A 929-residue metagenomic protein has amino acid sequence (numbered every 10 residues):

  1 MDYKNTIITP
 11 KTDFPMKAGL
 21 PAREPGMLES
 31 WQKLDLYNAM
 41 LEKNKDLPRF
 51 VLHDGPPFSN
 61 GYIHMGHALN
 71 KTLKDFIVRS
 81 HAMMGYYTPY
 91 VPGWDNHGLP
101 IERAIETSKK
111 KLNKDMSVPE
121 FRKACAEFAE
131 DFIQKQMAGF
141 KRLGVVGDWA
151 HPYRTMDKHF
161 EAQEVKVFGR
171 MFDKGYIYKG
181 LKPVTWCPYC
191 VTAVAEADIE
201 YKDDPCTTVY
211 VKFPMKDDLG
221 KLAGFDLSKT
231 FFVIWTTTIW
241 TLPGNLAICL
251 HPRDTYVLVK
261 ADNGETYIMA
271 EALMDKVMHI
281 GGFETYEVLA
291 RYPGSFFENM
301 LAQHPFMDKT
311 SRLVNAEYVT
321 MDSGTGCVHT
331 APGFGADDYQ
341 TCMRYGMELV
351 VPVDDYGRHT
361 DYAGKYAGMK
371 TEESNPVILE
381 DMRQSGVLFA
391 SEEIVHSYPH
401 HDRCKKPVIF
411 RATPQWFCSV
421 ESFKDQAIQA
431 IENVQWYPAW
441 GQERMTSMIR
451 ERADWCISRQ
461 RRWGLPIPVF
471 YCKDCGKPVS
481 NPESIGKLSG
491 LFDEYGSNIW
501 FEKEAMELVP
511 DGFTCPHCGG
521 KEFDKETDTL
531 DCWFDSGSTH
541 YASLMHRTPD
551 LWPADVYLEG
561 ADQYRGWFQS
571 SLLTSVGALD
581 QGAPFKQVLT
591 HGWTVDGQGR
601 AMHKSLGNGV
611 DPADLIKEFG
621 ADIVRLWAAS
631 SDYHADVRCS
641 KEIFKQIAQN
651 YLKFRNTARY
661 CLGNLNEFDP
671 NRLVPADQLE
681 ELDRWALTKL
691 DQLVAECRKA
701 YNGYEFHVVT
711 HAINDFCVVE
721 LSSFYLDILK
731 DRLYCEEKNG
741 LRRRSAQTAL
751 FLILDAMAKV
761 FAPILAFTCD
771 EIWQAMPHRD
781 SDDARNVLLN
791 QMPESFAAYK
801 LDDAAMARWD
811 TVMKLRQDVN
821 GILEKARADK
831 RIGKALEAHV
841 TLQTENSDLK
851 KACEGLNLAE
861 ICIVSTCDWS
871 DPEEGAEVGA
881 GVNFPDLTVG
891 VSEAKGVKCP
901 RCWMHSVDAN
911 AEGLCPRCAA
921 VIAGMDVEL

Functional and structural regions predicted by a protein language model:
D2-D13, K17-L20, G26, S30-L34 (+13 more regions): Residue patterns forming the tRNA-binding/recognition surfaces of aminoacyl-tRNA synthetases and related DALR
E42-R103, E164, I234-W240, V314-T341 (+4 more regions): N-terminal catalytic cores of NTP/NDP-binding nucleotidyl/phosphoryl-transfer enzymes
D95, V184, P188, V194-K202 (+9 more regions): Acidic, turn-prone loop/beta-hairpin segments
V184, Y398, I467-V469, G512 (+2 more regions): Residues immediately within or flanking Cys/His clusters that coordinate Zn2+ in small zinc-binding modules
C187, H401, C472, C515-C518 (+2 more regions): Short cysteine-rich clusters marking metal-coordination/redox-active sites
V191, Q460, G476, G519 (+2 more regions): Cys/His-coordinated zinc-binding microdomains
M215-D217, R312, E317, Y345-G357 (+2 more regions): Alpha-helical recognition segments enriched in aromatics with Gly/Pro capping that present substrate-recognition
A247, D254-C327, A336-Q340: Protease-associated
